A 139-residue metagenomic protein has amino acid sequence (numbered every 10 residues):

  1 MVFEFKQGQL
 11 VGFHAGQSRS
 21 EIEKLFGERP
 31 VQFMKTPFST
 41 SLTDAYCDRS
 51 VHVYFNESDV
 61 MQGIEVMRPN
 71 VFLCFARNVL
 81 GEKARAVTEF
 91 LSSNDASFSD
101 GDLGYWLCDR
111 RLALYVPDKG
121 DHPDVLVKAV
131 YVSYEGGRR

Functional and structural regions predicted by a protein language model:
M1-R139: Short helix/turn-capping signatures at newly exposed starts of structured segments
